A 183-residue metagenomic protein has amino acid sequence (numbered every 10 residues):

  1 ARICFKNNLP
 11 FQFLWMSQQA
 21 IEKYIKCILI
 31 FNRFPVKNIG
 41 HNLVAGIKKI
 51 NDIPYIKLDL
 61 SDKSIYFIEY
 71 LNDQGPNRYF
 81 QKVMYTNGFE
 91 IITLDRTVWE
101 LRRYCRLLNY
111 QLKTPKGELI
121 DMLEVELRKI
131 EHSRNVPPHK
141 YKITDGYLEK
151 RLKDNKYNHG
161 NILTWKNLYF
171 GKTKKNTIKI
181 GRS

Functional and structural regions predicted by a protein language model:
A1-L14, I28, N32-P35: Charged alpha-helical initiation segments
K6, I25, K82: Residue-level marker of positions within ordered structural domains that often coincide with functionally constrained
Q19, C27-I28: Contiguous, well-ordered alpha-helical segments that form the cores/surfaces of helical PPI scaffolds
L29, R33-R182: Long, charged low-complexity segments
